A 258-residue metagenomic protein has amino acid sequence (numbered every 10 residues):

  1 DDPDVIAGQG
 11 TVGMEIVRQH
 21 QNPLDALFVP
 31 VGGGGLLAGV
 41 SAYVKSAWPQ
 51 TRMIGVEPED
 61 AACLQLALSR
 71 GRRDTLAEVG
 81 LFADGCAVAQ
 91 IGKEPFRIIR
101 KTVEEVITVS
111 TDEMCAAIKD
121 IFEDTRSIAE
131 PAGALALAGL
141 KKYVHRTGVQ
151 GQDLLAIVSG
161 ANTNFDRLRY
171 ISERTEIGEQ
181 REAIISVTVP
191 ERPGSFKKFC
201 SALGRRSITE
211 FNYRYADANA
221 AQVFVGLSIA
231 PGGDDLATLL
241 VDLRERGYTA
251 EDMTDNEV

Functional and structural regions predicted by a protein language model:
D1-A26, E57-M114: Small/polar-residue-rich loop-to-helix segments that shape phosphate-bearing ligand pockets
V5, Q9, G92-Q152: Active-site-adjacent helical/loop segments in soluble small-molecule enzymes
I6, P30-S41, A61-Q65, A132-L140 (+2 more regions): Short glycine/serine/threonine-rich phosphate/pyrophosphate-binding segments that cradle anionic phosphate groups
T11-E15, L37-W48: Short Gly/Thr/Asp-enriched flexible loops that form oxyanion-binding sites at enzyme active sites
I16, L27-F28, G34, M53 (+7 more regions): Buried hydrophobic positions in well-ordered alpha/beta secondary-structure cores of metabolic enzymes
Q19-L24, A47-W48, T147-Q150: Glycine-rich phosphate-binding loop signature in dinucleotide/nucleotide-binding domains
V79-G80, A89-T102, V158, R174-S186 (+1 more regions): Active-site pocket-lining segment
F165-V258: A conserved regulatory-domain signal marking ACT and ACT-like small-molecule sensing domains and adjacent regulatory
